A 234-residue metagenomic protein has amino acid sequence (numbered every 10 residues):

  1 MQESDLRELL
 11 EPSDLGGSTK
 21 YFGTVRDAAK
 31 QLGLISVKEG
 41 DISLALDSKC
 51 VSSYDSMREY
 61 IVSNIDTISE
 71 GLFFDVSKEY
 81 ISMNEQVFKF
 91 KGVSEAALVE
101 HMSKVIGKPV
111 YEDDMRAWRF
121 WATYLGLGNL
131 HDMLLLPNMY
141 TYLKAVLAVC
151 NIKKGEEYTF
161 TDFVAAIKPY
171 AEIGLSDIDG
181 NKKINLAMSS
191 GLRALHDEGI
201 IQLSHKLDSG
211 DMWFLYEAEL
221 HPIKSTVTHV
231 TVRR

Functional and structural regions predicted by a protein language model:
M1-R234: Donor-sugar nucleotide-binding helix/loop cap in glycosyltransferases
